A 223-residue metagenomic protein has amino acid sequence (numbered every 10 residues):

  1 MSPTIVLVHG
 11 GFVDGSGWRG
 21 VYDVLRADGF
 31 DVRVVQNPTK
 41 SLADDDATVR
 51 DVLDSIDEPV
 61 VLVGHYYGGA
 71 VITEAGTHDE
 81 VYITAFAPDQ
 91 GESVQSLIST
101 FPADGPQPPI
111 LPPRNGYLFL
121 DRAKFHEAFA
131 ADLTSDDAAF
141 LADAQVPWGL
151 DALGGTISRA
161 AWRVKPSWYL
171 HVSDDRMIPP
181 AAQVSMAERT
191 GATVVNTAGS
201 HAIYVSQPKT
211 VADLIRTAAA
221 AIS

Functional and structural regions predicted by a protein language model:
S2-E58, D104: Active-site catalytic motif of lipid deacylating hydrolases and related acyltransferases
G20, E74-A75: Active-site signature of alpha/beta-hydrolase-fold catalytic machinery across serine- and Asp/Cys-nucleophile hydrolases
D45, P147-K209, D213, A220: Conserved serine/cysteine hydrolase catalytic core
S55-E58, R163, A218-S223: Glycine-rich phosphate-binding loop signature in dinucleotide/nucleotide-binding domains
V63-G68, I72: Gly/Ala-rich beta-loop-alpha elbow adjacent to hydrolase catalytic centers
T77-R122, G149-T156, M186: Flexible "cap/lid" loop of the alpha/beta hydrolase fold
N115-A161: Conserved alpha/beta-hydrolase catalytic His-Asp/Glu region
